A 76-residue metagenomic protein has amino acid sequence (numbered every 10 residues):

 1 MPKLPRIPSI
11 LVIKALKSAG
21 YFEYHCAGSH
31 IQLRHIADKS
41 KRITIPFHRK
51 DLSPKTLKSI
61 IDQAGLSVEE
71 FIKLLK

Functional and structural regions predicted by a protein language model:
M1-A27: N-terminal first-folded block
K3, K41, F71: Glycine-rich, flexible loop/turn motifs
P5-L11, A37, R49, T56 (+1 more regions): Solvent-exposed, flexible loop/coil residues
A15, A19, E23, F47 (+2 more regions): Generic alpha-helical hydrophobic packing signal
E23-S59: A short, structured beta-strand/loop element
K50-K76: C-terminal structural segments of small proteins and small subunits
